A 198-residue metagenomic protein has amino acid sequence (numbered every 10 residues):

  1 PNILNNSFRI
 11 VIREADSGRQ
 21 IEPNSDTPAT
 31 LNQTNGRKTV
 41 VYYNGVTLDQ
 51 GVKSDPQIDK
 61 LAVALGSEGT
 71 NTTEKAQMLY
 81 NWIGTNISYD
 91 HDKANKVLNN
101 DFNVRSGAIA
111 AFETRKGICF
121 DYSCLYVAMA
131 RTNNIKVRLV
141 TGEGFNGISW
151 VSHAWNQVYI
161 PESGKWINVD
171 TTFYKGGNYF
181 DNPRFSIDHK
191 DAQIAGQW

Functional and structural regions predicted by a protein language model:
P1-K38: Beta-strand-enriched, solvent-exposed domains that form extended recognition/catalytic surfaces
I10-I12, A62, N156, V169: Generic structural hydrophobic/aromatic packing signal, biased to beta-strands
Q33-Q57: Short, compositionally biased low-complexity segments
Y42-Y43, Y80-W82, Y89, F120-Y122 (+1 more regions): Aromatic side chains
L48-E113, G164, D191-W198: Secondary-structure boundary elements
D90, A94-G144: Flexible, glycine-rich surface segments
D121-W198: Hydrophobic/aromatic-rich core segments of domains that either
